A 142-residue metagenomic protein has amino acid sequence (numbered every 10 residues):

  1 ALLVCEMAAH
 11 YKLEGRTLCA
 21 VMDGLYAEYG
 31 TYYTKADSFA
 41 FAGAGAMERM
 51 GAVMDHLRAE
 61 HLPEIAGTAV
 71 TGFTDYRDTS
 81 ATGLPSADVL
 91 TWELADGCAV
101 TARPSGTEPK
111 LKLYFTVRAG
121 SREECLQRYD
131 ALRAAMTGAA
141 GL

Functional and structural regions predicted by a protein language model:
A1-P104, K110-Y114, S121-L126, R133-L142: Phosphate-binding and adjacent anionic-ligand microenvironments
